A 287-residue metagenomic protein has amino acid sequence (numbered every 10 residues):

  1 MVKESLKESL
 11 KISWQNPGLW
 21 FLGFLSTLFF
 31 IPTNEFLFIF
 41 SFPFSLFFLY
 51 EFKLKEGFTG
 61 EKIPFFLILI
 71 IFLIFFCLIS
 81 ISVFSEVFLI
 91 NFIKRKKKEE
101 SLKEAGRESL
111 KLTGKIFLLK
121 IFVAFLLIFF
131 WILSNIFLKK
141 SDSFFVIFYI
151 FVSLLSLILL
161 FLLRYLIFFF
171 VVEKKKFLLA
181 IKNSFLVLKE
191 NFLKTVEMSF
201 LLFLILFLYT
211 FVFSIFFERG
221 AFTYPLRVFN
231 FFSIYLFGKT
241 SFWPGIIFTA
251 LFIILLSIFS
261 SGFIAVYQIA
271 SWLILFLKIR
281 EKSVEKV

Functional and structural regions predicted by a protein language model:
E4-F65, F84-K98, L154-K182, F192-V287: Juxtamembrane transition segments at transmembrane-helix termini in multipass membrane proteins
F38-I70, V123-Y149: Long, highly hydrophobic alpha-helical transmembrane signal-anchor segments
K62-L67, I71, E100-I128, F148-S156 (+1 more regions): Alpha-helical membrane-spanning segments of integral membrane proteins, especially the hydrophobic core of TM bundles
L67, I71, F75-V83: A contiguous, low-structure linker/loop signature
E104-S109, S184-N191: Short membrane-interface loop/juxtamembrane segments of multi-pass integral membrane proteins
G114-D142, F151-L166, L201-F213: Hydrophobic alpha-helical segments embedded in or immediately adjacent to the lipid bilayer of multipass inner-membrane
